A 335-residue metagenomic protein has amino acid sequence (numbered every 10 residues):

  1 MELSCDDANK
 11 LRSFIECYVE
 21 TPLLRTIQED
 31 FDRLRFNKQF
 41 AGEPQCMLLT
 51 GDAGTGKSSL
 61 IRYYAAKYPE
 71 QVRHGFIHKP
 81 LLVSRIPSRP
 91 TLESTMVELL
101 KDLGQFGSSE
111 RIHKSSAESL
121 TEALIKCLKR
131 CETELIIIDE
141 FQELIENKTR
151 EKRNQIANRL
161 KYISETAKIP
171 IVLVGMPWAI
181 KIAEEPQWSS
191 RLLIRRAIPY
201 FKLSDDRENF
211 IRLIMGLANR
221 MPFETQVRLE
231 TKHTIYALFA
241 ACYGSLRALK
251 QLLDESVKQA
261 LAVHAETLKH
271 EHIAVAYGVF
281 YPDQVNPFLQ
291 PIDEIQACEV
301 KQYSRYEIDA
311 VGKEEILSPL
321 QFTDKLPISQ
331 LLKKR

Functional and structural regions predicted by a protein language model:
M1-P22: Charged, amphipathic alpha-helical linker segments immediately N-terminal to NTP-binding catalytic cores
E2-S4, L11, G54, R212-R335: C-terminal alpha-helical "lid" subdomain
E2-S4, Q28, D32, T91-E98 (+4 more regions): Mid-core helix/loop region of P-loop NTP-binding domains shared across ATPases and GTPases
R35-P44, H74: Phosphate-binding P-loop
E43-R62: Walker A/P-loop nucleotide-binding motif
A66-I77, Q105-S108: Post-Walker A helix-loop "phosphate-sensing" segment adjacent to the P-loop in P-loop NTPases
K79-P90: A short hydrophobic beta-strand->loop->alpha-helix junction that borders the nucleotide-binding pocket of P-loop NTPases
E143-I145, A157-L229, H233: The catalytic "switch" region of P-loop NTPases
